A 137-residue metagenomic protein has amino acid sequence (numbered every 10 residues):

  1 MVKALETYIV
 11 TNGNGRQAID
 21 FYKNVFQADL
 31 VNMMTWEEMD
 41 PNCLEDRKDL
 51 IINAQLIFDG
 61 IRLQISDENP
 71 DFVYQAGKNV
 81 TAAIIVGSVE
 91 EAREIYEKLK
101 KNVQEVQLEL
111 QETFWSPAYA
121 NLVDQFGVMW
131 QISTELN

Functional and structural regions predicted by a protein language model:
M1-W36, N42-C43, T81-A82, E109 (+1 more regions): N-terminal beta-strand motif that seeds the catalytic metal site of vicinal oxygen chelate
V2-L5, V31-N32, I52, I57 (+3 more regions): Vicinal oxygen chelate
N12-G13, D46, V89, P117: Short alpha-helix boundary/capping motifs
P41-D46, P70-D71: Short, P/G- and charge-enriched loop/turn segments at secondary-structure junctions
D49: Conserved alpha-helical segments that form or flank metal/cofactor-binding pockets of metalloenzymes
A76-K78: GST-like domain detector, emphasizing the conserved glutathione-binding G-site in the N-terminal thioredoxin-like
